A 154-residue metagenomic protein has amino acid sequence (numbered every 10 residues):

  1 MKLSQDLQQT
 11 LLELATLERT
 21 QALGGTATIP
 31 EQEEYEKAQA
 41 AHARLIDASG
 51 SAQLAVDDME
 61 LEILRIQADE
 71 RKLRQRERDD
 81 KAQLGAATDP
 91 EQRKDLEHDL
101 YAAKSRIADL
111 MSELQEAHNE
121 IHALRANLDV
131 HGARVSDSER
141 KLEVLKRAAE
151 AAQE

Functional and structural regions predicted by a protein language model:
M1-D57, D129-R147: Short, charge-rich amphipathic alpha-helices with coiled-coil/heptad character
A22, T26, A82, A108 (+1 more regions): Charged/polar positions within long, soluble alpha-helices
Q39-A40, Q67, R93-Y101, E120-D129: Short, charged, amphipathic alpha-helical segments
V56-I63, A103-L124: Amphipathic alpha-helical coiled-coil segments
R65-A102: Short coil/loop "hinge" linkers that interrupt or connect long alpha-helical coiled-coils or helical hairpins
A152-E154: Cys/His-clustered metal-coordination modules, chiefly Zn-binding fingers
